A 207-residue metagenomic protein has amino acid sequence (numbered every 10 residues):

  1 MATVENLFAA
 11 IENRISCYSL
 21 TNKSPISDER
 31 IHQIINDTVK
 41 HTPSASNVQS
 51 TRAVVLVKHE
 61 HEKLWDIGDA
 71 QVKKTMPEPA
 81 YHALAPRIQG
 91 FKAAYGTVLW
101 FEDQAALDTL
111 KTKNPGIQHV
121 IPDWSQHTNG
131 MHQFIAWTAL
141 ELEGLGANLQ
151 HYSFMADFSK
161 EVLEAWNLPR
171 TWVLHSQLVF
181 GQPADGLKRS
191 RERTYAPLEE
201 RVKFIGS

Functional and structural regions predicted by a protein language model:
M1-T97, F204-S207: N-terminal amphipathic, basic helical "cap/leader" segment at the start of enzyme domains
T3-I11, I15-Y18, L168, V173-S207: C-terminal helix-cap and adjacent tail motif
V39, I117-V162: Small-aliphatic-rich amphipathic alpha-helix that forms the alpha element of a beta-alpha
K58, F101-A105, Y152: Beta-hairpin (beta-strand-turn-beta-strand) motif
Q71-V72, A165-L168: Short, hinge-like loop/turn segments at secondary-structure boundaries
G96-F101, L178: Active-site-flanking beta-strand signature of metal-NTP-handling nucleotidyl enzymes and homologous cyclase-like
A106-K111: Short acidic/His/Gly/Ser-rich catalytic and metal-binding motifs that mark active-site loops of diverse hydrolases
K113-V120, A196: Short glycine/proline- and charge-enriched loop/turn segments that cap or connect secondary-structure elements
